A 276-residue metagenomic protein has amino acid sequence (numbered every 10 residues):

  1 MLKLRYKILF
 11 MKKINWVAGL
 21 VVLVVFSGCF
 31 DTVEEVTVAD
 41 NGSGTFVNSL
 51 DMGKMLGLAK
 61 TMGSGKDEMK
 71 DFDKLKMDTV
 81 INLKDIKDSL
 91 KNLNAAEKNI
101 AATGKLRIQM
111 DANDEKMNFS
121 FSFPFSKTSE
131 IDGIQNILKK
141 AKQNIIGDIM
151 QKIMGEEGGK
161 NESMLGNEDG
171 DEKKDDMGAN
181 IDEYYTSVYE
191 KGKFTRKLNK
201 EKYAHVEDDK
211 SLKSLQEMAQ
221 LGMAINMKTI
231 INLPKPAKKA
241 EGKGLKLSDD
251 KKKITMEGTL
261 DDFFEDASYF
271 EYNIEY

Functional and structural regions predicted by a protein language model:
M1-N15: Positively charged n-region of N-terminal signal peptides that target proteins for export
K7, V17, E35-V36, G42-G44 (+3 more regions): A generic structural micro-environment signature that highlights single residues at secondary-structure boundaries
N15-V21: Sec-dependent N-terminal signal peptides
V25-G28: C-terminal motif of bacterial Sec signal peptides marking the signal peptidase cleavage site
F30-G104: Start-of-domain marker
D88-Y276: Mature, soluble, non-transmembrane domains
